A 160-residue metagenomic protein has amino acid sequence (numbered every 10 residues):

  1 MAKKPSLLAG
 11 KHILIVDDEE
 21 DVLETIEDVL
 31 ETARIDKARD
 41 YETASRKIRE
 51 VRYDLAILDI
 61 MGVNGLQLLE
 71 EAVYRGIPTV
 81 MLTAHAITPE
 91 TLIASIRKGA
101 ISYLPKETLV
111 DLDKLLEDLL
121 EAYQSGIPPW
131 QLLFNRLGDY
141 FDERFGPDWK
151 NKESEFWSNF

Functional and structural regions predicted by a protein language model:
G10: Phosphate-coordination loops involved in phosphoryl transfer and adenosine-cofactor binding
E19-K37: Two-component/phosphorelay signaling modules centered on CheY-like receiver
E20, D36-L55, V63: Acidic, metal-coordinating helix/loop segments flanking the phosphotransfer/catalytic sites of two-component signaling
T25-V29, K47, E71, A94: Alpha-helical interaction/dimerization surfaces of two-component signaling modules
I57, M61, L69-A72, G76-E90 (+1 more regions): A short, hydrophobic beta-strand element within the central beta-sheet of small alpha/beta folds
Q67, A86-D118: Alpha4 helix (beta4-alpha4-beta5 surface) of REC/receiver domains from two-component response regulators
L115-L116, Q124-F160: CheY-like receiver
